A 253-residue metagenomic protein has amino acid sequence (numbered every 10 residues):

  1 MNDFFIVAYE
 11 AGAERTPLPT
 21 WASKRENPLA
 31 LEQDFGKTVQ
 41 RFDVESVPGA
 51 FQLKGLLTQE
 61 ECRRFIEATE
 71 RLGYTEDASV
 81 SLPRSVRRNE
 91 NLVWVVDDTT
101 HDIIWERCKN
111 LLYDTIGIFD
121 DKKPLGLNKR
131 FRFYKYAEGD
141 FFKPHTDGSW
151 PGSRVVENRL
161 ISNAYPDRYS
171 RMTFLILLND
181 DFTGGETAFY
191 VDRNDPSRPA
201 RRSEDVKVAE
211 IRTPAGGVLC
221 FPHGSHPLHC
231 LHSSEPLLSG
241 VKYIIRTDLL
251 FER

Functional and structural regions predicted by a protein language model:
M1-F221, S225-R253: Fe(II)/2-oxoglutarate oxygenase catalytic core
